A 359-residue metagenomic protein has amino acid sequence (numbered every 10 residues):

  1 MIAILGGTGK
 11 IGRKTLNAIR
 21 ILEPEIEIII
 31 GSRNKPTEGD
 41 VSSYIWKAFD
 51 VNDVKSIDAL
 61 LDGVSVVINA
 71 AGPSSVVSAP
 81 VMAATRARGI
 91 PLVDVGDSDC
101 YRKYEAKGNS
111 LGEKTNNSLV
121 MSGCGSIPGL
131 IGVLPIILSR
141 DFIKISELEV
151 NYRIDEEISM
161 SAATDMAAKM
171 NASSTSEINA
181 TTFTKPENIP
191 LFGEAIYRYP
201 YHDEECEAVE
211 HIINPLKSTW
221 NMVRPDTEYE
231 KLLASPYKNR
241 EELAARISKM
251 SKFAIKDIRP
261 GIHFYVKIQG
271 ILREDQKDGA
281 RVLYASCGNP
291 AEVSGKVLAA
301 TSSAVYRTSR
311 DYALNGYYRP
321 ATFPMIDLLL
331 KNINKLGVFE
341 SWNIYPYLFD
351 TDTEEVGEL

Functional and structural regions predicted by a protein language model:
I2-L22: N-terminal Rossmann NAD(P)H-binding glycine-rich loop of SDR-like oxidoreductase domains
G12, S139-L359: C-terminal catalytic/substrate-binding lobe primarily of soluble NAD(P)-dependent oxidoreductases
I26, A87-I90, T115-S118: A short helix->loop->beta-strand "cap" motif at the edges of active sites that frequently abuts
G31-K35, D50-V51: N-terminal Rossmann-fold cofactor-binding loop
F49-V64, P73: Conserved Rossmann-fold cofactor-binding substructure of NAD(P)-dependent oxidoreductases
L61, S65-A70, L92-D94: N-terminal Rossmann-like NAD(P) cofactor-binding module of classical short-chain dehydrogenase/reductase
N69-A84: Beta-loop-alpha module in the N-terminal Rossmann-like domain of NAD(P)-dependent dehydrogenases, especially those
S78, G96-S118: Rossmann-fold NAD(P)-binding glycine/threonine-rich loop
